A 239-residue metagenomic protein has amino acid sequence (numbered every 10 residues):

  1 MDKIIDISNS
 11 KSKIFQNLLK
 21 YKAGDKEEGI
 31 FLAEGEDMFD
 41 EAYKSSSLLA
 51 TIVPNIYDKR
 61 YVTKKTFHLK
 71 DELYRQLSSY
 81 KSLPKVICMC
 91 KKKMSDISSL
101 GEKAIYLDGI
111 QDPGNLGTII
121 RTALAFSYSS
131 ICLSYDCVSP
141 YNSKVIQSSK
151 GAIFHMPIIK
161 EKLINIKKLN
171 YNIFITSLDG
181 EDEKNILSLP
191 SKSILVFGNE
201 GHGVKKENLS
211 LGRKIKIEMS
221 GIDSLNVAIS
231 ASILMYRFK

Functional and structural regions predicted by a protein language model:
M1-N55, C137-V138: Boundary-proximal intrinsically disordered activation/regulatory segments immediately upstream of a helical core
D2-S8, F67-K70, M156-I164: Short acidic-hydrophobic, aromatic-tinged amphipathic segments that line or gate anion-handling sites
G35, Q111-I119, S224-S230: Amphipathic alpha-helical repeat scaffolds
Y61-Y74, E102, Y171-I173, S188-I194 (+1 more regions): Active-site regions of enzymes building and remodeling cell-envelope glycoconjugates
T66-M94: Glycine/small-residue-rich loop that forms an oxyanion/phosphate-binding "nest" at active or ligand-binding sites
M94-G180: RNA substrate-binding interface of SAM-dependent RNA methyltransferases
T122-F126, C137-V138, N142-F154, K206-K239: Structured adenosyl-cofactor binding patch, chiefly the S-adenosyl-L-methionine
I175-D223: Active-site/ligand-binding-proximal alpha/beta "capping" segment
